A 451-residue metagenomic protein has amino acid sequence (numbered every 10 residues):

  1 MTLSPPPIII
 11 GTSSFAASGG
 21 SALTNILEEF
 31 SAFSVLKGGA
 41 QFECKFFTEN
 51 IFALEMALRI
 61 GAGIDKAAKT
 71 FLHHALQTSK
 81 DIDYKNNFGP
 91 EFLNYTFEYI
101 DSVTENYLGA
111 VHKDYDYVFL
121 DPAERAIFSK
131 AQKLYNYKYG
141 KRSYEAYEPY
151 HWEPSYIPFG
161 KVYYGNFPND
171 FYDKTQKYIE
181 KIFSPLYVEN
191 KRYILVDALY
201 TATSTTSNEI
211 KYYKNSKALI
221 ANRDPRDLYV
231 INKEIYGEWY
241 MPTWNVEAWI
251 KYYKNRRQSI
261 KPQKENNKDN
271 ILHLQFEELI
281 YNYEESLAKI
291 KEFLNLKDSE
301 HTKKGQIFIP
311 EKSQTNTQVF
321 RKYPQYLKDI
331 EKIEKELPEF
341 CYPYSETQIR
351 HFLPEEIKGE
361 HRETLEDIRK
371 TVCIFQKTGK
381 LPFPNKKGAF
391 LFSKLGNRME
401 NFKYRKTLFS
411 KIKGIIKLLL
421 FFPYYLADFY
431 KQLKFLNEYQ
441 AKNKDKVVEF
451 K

Functional and structural regions predicted by a protein language model:
M1-D170, N385-K387, F392, N401-Y404 (+3 more regions): PAPS-dependent sulfotransferase catalytic core
M1-N86, L228, N232-K233, E238 (+6 more regions): Conserved, well-structured beta-alpha core segment at the onset of a catalytic domain
M1-S4, I9, F128, Q132-Y135 (+3 more regions): PAPS-dependent sulfotransferases, especially Golgi type II membrane carbohydrate sulfotransferases
I10, F15, G39, Y95 (+13 more regions): Aromatic-enriched hydrophobic runs in primary sequence
G11, H112-T302: PAPS-dependent sulfotransferase catalytic domain
E28-E29, E43, E49, E55 (+26 more regions): Glutamate identity and glutamate-enriched acidic tracts
K66-Q77, N86, N94, E98-S102 (+15 more regions): Polar/charged alpha-helical tracts
